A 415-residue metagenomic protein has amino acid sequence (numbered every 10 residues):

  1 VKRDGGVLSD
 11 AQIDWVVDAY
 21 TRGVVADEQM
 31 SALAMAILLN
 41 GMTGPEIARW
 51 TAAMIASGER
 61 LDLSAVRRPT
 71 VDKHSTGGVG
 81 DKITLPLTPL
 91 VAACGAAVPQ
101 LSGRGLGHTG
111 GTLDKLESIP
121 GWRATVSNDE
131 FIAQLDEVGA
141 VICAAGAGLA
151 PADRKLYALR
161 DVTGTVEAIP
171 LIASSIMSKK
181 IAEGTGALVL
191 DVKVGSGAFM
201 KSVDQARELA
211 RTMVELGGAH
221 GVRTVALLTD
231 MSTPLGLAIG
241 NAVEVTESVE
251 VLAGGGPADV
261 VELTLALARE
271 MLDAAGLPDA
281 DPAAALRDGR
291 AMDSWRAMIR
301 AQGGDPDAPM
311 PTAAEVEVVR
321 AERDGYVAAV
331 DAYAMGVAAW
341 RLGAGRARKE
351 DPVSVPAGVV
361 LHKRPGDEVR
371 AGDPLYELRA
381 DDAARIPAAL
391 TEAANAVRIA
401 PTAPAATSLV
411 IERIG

Functional and structural regions predicted by a protein language model:
V1-G80, A297-A301, V410: Acidic, glycine/proline-rich low-complexity segments that act as flexible tails and inter-domain linkers
K2, S9, T165-A168, I172 (+2 more regions): Well-ordered secondary-structure scaffolds
A34-L38, K115, D153-V162, D191-M200 (+1 more regions): Active-site-proximal beta-alpha loop/turn segments in soluble metabolic enzymes
L39-N40, P86-P99, K179-G184, A219-H220 (+1 more regions): Alpha-helix C-terminal capping segments
P69-A92, A96-H108: Glycine/serine-rich anion-binding loops at beta->alpha junctions that coordinate negatively charged ligand groups
L101, L135, C143-A145, I176 (+2 more regions): Short beta-strand segments
K115-V141, R211-G217, G221: A glycine-rich helix N-cap at a beta->alpha junction
D136-T185: Phosphate/diphosphate-binding glycine-rich loops and adjacent basic-rich segments that engage nucleotide
